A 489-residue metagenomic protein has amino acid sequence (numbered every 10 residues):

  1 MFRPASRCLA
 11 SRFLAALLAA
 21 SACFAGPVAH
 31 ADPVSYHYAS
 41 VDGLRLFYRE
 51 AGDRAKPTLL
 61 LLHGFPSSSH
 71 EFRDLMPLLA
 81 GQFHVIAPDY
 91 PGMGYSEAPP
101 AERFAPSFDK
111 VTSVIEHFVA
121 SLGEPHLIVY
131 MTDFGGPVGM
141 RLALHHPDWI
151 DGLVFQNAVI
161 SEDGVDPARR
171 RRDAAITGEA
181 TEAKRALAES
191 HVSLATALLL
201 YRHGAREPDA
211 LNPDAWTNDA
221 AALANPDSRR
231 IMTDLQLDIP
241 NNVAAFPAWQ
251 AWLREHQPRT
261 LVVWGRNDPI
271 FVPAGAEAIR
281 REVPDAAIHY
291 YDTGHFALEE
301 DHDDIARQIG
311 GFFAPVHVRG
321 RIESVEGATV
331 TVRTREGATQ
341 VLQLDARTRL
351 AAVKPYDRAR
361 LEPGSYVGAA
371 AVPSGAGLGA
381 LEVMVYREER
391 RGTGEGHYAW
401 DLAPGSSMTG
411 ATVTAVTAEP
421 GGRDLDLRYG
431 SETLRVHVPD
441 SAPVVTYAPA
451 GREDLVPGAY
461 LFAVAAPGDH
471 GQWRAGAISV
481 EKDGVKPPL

Functional and structural regions predicted by a protein language model:
R12-A25: Bacterial N-terminal signal peptides
D32-Y38, D42-L46, A51-R54, T58 (+3 more regions): Flexible "cap/lid" subdomain of the alpha/beta-hydrolase fold that forms the substrate-access gate
L61-G64, A87: Structural cue for short, hydrophobic secondary-structure segments
G64-S67, D133: Active-site glycine-rich loops that stabilize anionic/oxyanionic intermediates across multiple enzyme folds
P66, P91-G94, I160, G294-A297: Alpha/beta-hydrolase active-site loop signature
P66-D74, V85: Serine-hydrolase catalytic-loop signature spanning alpha/beta hydrolases and amidase-signature enzymes
D285-F313: Catalytic active-site module of serine/aspartate enzymes centered on a nucleophile-bearing elbow/loop
R307, A314-L489: Short, flexible, surface-exposed loop segments at domain boundaries
